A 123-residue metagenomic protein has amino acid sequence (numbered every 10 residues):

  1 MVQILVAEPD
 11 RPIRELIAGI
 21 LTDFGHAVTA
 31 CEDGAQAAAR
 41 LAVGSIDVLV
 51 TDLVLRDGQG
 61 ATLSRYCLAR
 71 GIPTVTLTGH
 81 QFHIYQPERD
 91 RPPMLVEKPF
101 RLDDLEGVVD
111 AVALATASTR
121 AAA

Functional and structural regions predicted by a protein language model:
E8: Conserved acidic carboxylate
R11-T29: Two-component/phosphorelay signaling modules centered on CheY-like receiver
A30-V48: Acidic, metal-coordinating helix/loop segments flanking the phosphotransfer/catalytic sites of two-component signaling
D33, Q59-T62: Acidic catalytic/metal-coordinating carboxylates
D52: Active-site residues of response regulator receiver
R56: The feature encodes the CheY-like receiver
V75-G79: Hydrophobic/aromatic residues positioned on beta-strands within the core alpha/beta folds
F100-A113, A117-A122: C-terminal output helix
